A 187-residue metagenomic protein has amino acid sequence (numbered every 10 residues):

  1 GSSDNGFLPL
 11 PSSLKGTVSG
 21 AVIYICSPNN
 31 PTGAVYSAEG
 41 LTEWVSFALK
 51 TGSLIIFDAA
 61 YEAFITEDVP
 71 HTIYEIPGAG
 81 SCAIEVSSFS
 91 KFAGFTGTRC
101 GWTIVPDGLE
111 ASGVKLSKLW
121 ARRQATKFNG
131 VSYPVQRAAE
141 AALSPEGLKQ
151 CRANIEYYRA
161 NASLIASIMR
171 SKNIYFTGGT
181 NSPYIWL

Functional and structural regions predicted by a protein language model:
S2-Y74: Active-site phosphate-binding strand-loop segment of PLP-dependent enzymes
I56, I84-V86, T177: Structural detector of well-ordered beta-strand residues that form the stable sheet scaffold of enzyme domains
I76-L116: Active-site PLP attachment segment
S90, G108, A125-S132: Short coil/turn segments
W102-G108, Q136-P145: Helix-loop "lid/cap" segments that line or gate small-molecule binding pockets
G113-G130, A142-S167: Structural signature of PLP-dependent enzymes
Q136, E140, I155-M169, Y175-L187: Conserved glycine-rich beta-strand-loop-beta hairpin in the small C-terminal domain of fold type I
